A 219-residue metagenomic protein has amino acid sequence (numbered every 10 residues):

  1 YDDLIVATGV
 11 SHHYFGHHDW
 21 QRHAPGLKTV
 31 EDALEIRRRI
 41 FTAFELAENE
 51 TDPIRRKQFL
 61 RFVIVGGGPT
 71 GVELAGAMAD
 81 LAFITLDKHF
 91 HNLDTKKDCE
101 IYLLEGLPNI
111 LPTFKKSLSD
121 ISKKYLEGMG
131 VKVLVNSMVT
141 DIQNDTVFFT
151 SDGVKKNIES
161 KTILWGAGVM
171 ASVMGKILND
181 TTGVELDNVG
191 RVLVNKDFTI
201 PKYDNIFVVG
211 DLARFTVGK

Functional and structural regions predicted by a protein language model:
Y1-V63, G153, L164: FAD-binding core/adjacent interface of flavoenzyme oxidoreductases
G9-H12, A75, V169-A171: Short glycine-rich anion-binding loops that position phosphate/pyrophosphate groups of nucleotides and phosphorylated
H23-T51, T146, I158-K219: FAD-site-proximal beta/loop scaffold in flavoenzymes
Q58-F62, L74-S137: Rossmann-like dinucleotide-binding cores of NAD(P)H-dependent redox enzymes
T70: Hydrophobic/small residue at the entry helix of a nucleotide-binding pocket
V135-T146: A conserved short coil-to-beta-strand element within the FAD-binding core of flavoproteins
V139, F149-N157: A structured beta-alpha segment of the ubiquitous adenosine-cofactor-binding alpha/beta core
